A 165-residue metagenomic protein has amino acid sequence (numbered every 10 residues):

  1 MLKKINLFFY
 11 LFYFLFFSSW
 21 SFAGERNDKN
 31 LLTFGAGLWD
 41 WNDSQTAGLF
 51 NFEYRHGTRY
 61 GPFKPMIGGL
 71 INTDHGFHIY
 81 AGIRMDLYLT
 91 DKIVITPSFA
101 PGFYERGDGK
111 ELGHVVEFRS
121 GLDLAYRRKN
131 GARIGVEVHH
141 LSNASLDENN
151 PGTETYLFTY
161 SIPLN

Functional and structural regions predicted by a protein language model:
M1-N27, N165: Cleavable N-terminal export/targeting peptides
F22-H56, P163: Outer-membrane beta-barrel initiation region
N30-L32, R59-K64, D91-I95, N130-V136: Repeated loop/turn-to-beta-strand initiation elements of outer-membrane beta-barrel proteins
G35-W39, R55, L70-N72, R84-D86 (+2 more regions): Outer-membrane beta-barrel pore domains and translocons
L38-G48, G69-Y80, G107-V115, S145-T153: Solvent-exposed loop/turn segments connecting transmembrane beta-strands in outer-membrane beta-barrel proteins
G48, A125, P151-N165: Outer-membrane beta-barrel "beta-signal"
N51-R55, G82-R84, D123, T159-S161: Outer-membrane beta-barrel architecture
H56-Y60, T73, L87-I93, R127-N130 (+1 more regions): Outer-membrane beta-barrel strand-turn architecture
